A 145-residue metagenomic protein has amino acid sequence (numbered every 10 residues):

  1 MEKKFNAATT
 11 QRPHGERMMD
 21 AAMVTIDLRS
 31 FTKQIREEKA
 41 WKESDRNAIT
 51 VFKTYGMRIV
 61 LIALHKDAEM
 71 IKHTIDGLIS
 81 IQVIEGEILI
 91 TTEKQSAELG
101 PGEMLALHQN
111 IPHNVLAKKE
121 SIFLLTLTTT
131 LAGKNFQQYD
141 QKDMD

Functional and structural regions predicted by a protein language model:
M1-G56, D140-D145: A short, N-terminal "cap"/entry segment at the start of jelly-roll beta-barrel domains of the cupin/DSBH fold
K3, I26, K118-D145: Double-stranded beta-helix
E43-D45, R58-I75: Conserved short histidine dyad/triad with adjacent acidic residue
Y55, I84-E85, G100-P101, K119: A cytosolic small-molecule/anion-sensing beta-strand core signal
K66, D76-L89, E93: Glycine- and acidic-residue-biased ligand/ion/polar-headgroup-sensing regions
M70-K72, I90-T91, L107, P112-K118: Short beta-strand His + acidic residue motifs that chelate non-heme Fe in jelly-roll/DSBH and cupin folds
E93-Q109: Short acidic-glycine-tyrosine-enriched beta hairpin
